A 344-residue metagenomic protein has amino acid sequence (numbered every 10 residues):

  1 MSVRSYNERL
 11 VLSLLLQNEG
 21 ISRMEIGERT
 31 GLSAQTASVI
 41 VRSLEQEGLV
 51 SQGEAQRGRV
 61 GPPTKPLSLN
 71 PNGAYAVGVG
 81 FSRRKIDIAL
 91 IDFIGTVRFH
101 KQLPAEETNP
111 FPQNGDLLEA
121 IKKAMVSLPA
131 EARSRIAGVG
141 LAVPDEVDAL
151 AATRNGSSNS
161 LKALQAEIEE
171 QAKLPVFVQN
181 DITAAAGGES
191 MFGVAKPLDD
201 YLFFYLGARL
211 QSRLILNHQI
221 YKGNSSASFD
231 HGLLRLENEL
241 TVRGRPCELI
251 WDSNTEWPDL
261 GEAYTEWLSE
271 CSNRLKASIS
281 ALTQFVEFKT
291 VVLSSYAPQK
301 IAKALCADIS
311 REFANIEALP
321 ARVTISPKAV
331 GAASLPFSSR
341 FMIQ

Functional and structural regions predicted by a protein language model:
M1-G53, R59-Q102, N109-A130, L236-Q344: ATP-binding/phosphotransfer module of carbohydrate and carboxylate kinases, centering on a glycine-rich
Q52-A76, F177-Y201: Conserved phosphate-binding catalytic cores of ATP/NTP-utilizing and phosphoryl-transfer enzymes
A76-G80, I136-G140, Y201-Y205: Short glycine-aspartate micro-motif
R83, A184, A208: Short, glycine/acidic-enriched loop or turn micro-motifs at the edges of active sites
A89, D148-N155, Q211-I215, K222-N224: Amphipathic coiled-coil signal-relay and dimerization helices
V97, E106-F192, P197-D200, A302-F313: Glycine-rich phosphate-binding loop and adjoining helix at the ATP-binding site of ATP-dependent phosphoryl-transfer
P144-V147, A208-R209, A297-P298: Short glycine-rich anion-binding loops that position phosphate/pyrophosphate groups of nucleotides and phosphorylated
P197-E248: Glycine-rich phosphate-binding loop of actin/hexokinase-like ATP-binding domains
